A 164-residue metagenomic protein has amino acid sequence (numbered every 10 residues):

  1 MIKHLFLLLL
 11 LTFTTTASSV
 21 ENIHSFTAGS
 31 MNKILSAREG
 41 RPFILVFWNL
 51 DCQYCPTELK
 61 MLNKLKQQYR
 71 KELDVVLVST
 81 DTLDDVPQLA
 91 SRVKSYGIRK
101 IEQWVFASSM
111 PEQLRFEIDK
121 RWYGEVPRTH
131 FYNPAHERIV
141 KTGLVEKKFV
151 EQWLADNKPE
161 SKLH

Functional and structural regions predicted by a protein language model:
H4-F13: Sec-dependent N-terminal signal peptides
T15-S36: N-terminal "domain-start" segment that seeds a small globular fold
A37-Q53: Short active-site neighborhood of thiol/selenol oxidoreductases, capturing the structured segment around
R38-F43, K71-D74, R99-I101: Loop/turn elements at helix/coil->beta-strand transitions in domains of secreted/extracellular proteins
N49-Q53, T80-D84, S108-P111, E137: Solvent-exposed loop/turn segments at secondary-structure junctions within structured extracellular/periplasmic domains
L59-Y96, P111-L114: Structural microenvironment flanking redox-active thiols in thiol-disulfide oxidoreductases
V93-V126: Short, internal strand/loop/helix patches that form the active-site neighborhood or redox-interaction surface
V126-H164: Thiol-/selenol-based redox modules, centered on thioredoxin-like and closely related oxidoreductase domains
